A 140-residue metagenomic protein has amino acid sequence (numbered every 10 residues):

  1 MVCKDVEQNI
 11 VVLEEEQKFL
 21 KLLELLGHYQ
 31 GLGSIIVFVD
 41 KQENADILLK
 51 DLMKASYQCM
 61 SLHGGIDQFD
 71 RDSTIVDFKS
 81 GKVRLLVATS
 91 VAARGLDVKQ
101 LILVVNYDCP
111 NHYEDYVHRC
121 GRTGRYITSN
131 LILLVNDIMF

Functional and structural regions predicted by a protein language model:
M1-F140: Conserved helicase RecA-like core
